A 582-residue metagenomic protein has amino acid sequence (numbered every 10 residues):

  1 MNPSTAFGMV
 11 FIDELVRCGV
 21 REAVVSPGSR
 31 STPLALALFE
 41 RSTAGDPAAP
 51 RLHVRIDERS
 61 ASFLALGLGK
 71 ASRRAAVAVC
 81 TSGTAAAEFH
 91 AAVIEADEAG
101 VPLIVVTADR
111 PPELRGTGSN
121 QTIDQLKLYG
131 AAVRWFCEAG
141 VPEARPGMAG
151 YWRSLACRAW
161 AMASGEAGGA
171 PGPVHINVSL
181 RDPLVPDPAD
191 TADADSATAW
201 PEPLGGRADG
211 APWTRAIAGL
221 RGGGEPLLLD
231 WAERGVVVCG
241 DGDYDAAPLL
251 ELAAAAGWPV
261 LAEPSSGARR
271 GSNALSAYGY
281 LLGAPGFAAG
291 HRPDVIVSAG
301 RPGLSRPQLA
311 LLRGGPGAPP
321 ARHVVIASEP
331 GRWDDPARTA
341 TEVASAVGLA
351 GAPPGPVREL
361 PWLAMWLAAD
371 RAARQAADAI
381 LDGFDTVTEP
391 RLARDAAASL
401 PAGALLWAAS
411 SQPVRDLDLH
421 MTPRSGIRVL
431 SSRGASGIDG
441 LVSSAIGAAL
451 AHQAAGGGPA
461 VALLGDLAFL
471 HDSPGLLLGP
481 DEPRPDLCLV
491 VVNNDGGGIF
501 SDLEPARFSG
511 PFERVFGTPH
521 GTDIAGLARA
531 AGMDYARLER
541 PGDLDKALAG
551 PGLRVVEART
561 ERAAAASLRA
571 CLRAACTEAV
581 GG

Functional and structural regions predicted by a protein language model:
M1-P3, A310-V414, E539-G582: Phosphate/pyrophosphate-binding active-site segments
P3-E95, H420: N-terminal cofactor/phosphate-binding cores enriched in small/glycine residues, especially glycine-rich loops such as
G8-F11, V16, S29-L38, D370-G457: Active-site diphosphate/adenylate-binding microenvironment
R21-V25, A49-H53, A71-R110, R292-G300 (+2 more regions): A short, small-residue-rich loop immediately preceding and capping a beta-strand
A87, G222-P226, V236-S328, W333 (+4 more regions): Glycine-rich, anion-gripping cofactor-binding loops and their flanking helix/strand elements in enzyme active sites
V106, E113-G130, M421-G582: Thiamine diphosphate
T107-A159, A262-R374, E504: Glycine-rich, acidic loop regions that bind phosphate or pyrophosphate groups
K127, G168-G219, L544-G582: Glycine/aspartate-rich loop-and-adjacent alpha/beta segment that forms the canonical ThDP
